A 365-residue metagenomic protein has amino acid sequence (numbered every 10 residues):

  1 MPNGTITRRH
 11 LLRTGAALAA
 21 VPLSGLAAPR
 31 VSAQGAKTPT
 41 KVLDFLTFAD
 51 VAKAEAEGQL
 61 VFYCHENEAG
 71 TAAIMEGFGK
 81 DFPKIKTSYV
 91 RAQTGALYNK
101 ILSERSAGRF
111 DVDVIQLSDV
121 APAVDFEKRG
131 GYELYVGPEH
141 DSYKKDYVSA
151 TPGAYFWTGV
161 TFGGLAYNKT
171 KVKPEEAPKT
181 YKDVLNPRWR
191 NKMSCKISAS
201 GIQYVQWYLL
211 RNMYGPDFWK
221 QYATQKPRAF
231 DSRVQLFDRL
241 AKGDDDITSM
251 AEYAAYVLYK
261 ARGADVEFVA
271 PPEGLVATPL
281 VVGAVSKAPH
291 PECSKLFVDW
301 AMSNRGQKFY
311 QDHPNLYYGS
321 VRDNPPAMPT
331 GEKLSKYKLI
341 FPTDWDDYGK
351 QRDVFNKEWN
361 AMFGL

Functional and structural regions predicted by a protein language model:
M1-H10, T14-G25, V31-S32: N-terminal secretory signal peptides
T5, L26-K53: C-terminal segment of N-terminal export signals and the immediately downstream linker at the start of the mature
V61-E76, T87-L102, F110-D244: Extracytoplasmic ligand-binding site segments that recognize negatively charged/polar headgroups
A121-D125, D246-D265: A ligand-binding cleft/hinge motif common to bilobed small-molecule-binding domains
K145, V160-T161, K220-A223, A229-F230 (+1 more regions): Periplasmic-binding protein-like
G164-K171, Y208-L209, T278-H290, A301 (+1 more regions): A bilobed periplasmic-binding-protein/Venus flytrap-type ligand-binding module shared by bacterial periplasmic
W189-A199, A301-N324: Periplasmic-binding protein-like
A327-L365: Extracellular/periplasmic bilobal clamshell ligand-binding domains
